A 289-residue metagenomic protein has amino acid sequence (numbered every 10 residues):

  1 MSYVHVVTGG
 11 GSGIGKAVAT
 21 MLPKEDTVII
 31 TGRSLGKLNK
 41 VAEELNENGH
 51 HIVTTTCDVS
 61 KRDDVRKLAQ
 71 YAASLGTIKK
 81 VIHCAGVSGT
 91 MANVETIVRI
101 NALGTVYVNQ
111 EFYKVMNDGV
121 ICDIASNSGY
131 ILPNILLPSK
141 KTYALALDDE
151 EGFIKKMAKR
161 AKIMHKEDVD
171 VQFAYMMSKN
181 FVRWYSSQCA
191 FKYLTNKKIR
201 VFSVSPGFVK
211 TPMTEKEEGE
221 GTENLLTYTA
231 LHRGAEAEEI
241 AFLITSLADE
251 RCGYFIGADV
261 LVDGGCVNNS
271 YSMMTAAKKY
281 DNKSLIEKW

Functional and structural regions predicted by a protein language model:
G9-S12: Conserved glycine-rich cofactor-binding loop
E25-K40: Conserved glycine-rich Rossmann-like NAD(P)H-binding loop of the short-chain dehydrogenase/reductase
E47-D63: Rossmann-fold cofactor-recognition segment
C84-G89, G265: Conserved NAD(P)H cofactor-binding loop of Rossmann-fold oxidoreductase domains
G89-M91, C122-T195: Catalytic loop of short-chain dehydrogenase/reductase
Y107, A174-Y175, S203, N224-F255 (+2 more regions): C-terminal helical subdomain
Y130, S205-K216: Short, flexible catalytic-loop segment of classical short-chain dehydrogenase/reductase
